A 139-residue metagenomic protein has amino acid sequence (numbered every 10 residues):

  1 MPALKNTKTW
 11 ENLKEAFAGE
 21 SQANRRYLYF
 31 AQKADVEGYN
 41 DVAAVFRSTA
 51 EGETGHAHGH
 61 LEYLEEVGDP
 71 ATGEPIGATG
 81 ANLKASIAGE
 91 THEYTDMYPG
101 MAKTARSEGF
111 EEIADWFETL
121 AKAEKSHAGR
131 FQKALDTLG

Functional and structural regions predicted by a protein language model:
M1-G139: Non-heme di-metal
